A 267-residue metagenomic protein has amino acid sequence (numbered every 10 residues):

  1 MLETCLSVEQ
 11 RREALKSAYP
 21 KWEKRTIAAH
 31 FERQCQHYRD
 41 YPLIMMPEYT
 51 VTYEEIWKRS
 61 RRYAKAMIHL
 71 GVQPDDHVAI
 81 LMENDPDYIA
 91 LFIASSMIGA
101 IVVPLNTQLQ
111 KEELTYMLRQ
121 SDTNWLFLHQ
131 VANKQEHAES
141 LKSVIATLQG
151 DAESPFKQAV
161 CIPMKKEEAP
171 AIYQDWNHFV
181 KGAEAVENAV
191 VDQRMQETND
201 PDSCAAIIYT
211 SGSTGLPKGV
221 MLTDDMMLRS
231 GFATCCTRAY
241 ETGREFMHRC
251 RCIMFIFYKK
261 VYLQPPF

Functional and structural regions predicted by a protein language model:
M1-V51, E55-L70, P74, I98 (+5 more regions): N-lobe entry segment of adenylate-forming
E23, D40-D85, I89-I93, Q110-T115 (+3 more regions): Conserved AMP-binding/adenylate-forming core of the ANL superfamily
T52-E54, E197, A205-R229: Conserved AMP-binding A3 loop
A64, H77, E83-V103, T107-K111 (+4 more regions): A short helix-loop-beta submotif of the ANL/AMP-binding
L70, M97, I101-K181: Structural core segment of the AMP-binding/adenylate-forming
V78, S95, L126, C204 (+3 more regions): Conserved S/T- and glycine-rich ATP-binding loop of Class I adenylate-forming
A159-C161, A171-Y209, L216, A239-E245: Conserved pre-ATP/AMP-binding loop-to-beta segment of ANL
L228-M247, M254-F267: Conserved AMP-binding/adenylation subdomain of ANL enzymes
